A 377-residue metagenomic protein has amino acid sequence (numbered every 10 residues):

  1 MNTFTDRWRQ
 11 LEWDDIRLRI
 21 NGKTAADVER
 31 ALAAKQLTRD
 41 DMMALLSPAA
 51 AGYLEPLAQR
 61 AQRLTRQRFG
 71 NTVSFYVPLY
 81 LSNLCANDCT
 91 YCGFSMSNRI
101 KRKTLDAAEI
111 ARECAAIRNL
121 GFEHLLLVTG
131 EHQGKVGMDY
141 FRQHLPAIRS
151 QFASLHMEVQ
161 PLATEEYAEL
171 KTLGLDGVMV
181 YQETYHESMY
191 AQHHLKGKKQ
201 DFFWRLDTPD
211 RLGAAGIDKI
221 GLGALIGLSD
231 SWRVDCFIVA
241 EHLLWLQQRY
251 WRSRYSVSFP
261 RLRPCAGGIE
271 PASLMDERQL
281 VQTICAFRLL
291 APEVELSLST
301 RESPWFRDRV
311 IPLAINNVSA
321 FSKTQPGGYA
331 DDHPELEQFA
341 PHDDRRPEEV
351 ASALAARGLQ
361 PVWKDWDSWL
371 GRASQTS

Functional and structural regions predicted by a protein language model:
M1-A50, Q248-S377: Auxiliary Fe-S-binding modules of radical SAM enzymes
A34, A61, C89, V180 (+4 more regions): Conserved, mostly hydrophobic/aromatic
P56-N98, R102-L126, D176: N-terminal pre-triad scaffold of radical SAM enzymes
Q67-V73, G121-E123, Q151-L155, G174-D176 (+3 more regions): Short, well-ordered coil/turn segments that N-cap beta-strands
C89, E123-L125, M138-I226: Radical SAM/AdoMet-radical enzyme domain recognition
R118, R142-S150, K171, G213 (+3 more regions): Surface-exposed amphipathic alpha-helices with a cationic face
L125, H132-K135, E158, L162 (+4 more regions): Conserved strand-turn element in the central/C-terminal portion of the radical SAM core barrel that lines
T164-T172, S229-L244, S303-L313: Catalytic cores of alpha/beta
